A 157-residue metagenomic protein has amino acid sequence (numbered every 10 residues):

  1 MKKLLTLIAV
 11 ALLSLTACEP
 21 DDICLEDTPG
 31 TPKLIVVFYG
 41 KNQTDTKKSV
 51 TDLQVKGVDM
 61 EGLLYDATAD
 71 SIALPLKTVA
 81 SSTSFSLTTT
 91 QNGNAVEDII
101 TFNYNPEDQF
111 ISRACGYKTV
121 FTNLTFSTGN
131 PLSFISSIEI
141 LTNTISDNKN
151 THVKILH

Functional and structural regions predicted by a protein language model:
M1-P29: Bacterial Sec-dependent N-terminal signal peptides
C18-T28, P75-H157: Extracytoplasmic cysteine-anchoring/structural motifs
D22, G40-N42, D59: Short, well-ordered turn and helix-capping elements at secondary-structure junctions
D27-Q43: Post-signal peptide N-terminal segment of mature Sec-exported envelope proteins
Q43-S49, T144-S146: A short beta-turn/strand-edge loop motif at beta-sheet boundaries
K47-Q54, T101-N105: Surface-exposed flexible segments
S49-N94: Tryptophan-paired
